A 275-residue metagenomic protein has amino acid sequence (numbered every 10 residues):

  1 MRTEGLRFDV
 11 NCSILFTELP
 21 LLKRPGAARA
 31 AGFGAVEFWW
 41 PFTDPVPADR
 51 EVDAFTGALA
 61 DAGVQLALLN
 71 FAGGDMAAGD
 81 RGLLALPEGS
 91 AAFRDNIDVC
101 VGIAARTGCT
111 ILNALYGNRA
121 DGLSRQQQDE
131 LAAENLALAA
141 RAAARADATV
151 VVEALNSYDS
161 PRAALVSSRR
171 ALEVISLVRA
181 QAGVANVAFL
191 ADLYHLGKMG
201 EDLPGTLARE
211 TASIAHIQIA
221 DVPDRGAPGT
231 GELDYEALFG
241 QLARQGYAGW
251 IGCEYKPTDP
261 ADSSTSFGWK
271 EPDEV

Functional and structural regions predicted by a protein language model:
M1-C12, L68-L83, Y116-A120: N-terminal small/glycine-rich loop or linker at the start of catalytic domains across soluble metabolic enzymes
M1-I14, E18-G32, G102, G108-T110 (+3 more regions): Histidine-acidic metal/acid-base catalytic patches
I14-F16, W40-F42, A72-D75, Y116-A120 (+4 more regions): Active-site-proximal loop/turn and secondary-structure-junction residues that shape catalytic pockets, frequently
F33, V64, A148, Y247: Short phosphate-binding/catalytic loops that engage adenosine nucleotides
E37, A67-N70, N113, V151 (+2 more regions): Conserved beta-strand positions in the central sheet of alpha/beta enzyme cores
E37-A60, Y116-A120, S124, D159 (+1 more regions): Glycine-rich, proline-tolerant flexible connector loops at the mouths of alpha/beta enzymes
F42, V46-Q65, N96-G108, A133-A144 (+2 more regions): Short amphipathic alpha-helices and their capping/turn segments at secondary-structure boundaries
D61, D80-A188: Active-site acidic/histidine proton-transfer and metal-coordination neighborhood in alpha/beta enzyme cores
